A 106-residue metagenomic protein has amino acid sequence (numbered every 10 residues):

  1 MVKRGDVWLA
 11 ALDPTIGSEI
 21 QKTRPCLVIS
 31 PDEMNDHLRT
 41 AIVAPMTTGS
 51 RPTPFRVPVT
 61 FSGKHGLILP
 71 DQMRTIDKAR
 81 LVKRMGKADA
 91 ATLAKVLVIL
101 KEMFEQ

Functional and structural regions predicted by a protein language model:
M1-Q106: Conserved functional hotspots at enzyme active or ligand-binding sites that engage polyanionic ligands
